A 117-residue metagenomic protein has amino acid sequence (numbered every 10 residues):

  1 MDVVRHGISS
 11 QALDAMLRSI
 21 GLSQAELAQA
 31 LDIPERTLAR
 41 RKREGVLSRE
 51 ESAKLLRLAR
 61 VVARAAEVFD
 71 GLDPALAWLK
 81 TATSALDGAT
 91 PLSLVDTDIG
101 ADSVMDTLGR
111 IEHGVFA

Functional and structural regions predicted by a protein language model:
M1-A117: Non-transmembrane "mature" sequence context
